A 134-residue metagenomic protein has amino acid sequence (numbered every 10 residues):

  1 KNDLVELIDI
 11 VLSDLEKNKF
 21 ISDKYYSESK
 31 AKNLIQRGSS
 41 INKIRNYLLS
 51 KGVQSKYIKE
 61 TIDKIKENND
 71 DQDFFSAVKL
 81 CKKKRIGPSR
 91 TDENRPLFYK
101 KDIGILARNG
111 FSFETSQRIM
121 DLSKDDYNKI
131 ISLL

Functional and structural regions predicted by a protein language model:
K1-L134: An alpha-helical, amphipathic repeat domain used for nucleic-acid recognition, typified by the mTERF helical solenoid
